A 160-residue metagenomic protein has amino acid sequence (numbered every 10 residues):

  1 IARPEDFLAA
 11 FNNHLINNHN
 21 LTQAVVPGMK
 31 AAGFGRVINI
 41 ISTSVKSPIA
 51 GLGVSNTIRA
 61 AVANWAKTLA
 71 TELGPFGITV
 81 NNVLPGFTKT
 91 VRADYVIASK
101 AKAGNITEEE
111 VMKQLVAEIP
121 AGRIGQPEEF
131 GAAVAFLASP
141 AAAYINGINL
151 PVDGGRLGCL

Functional and structural regions predicted by a protein language model:
I1-N20, F34, I38, S55 (+1 more regions): Catalytic Tyr-X3-Lys loop
A10, I38-V62, A66-P75, F87-T88: Catalytic loop of short-chain dehydrogenase/reductase
F11-N18, T22, A50, I58-R59 (+2 more regions): Short alpha-helix in the Rossmann-fold core of NAD(P)-dependent oxidoreductases
T22-Q23, K67: A short, exposed helix-loop element centered on a Lys and neighboring polar residues
P27, T71-E72, A143: Alpha-helical segment proximal to the catalytic Tyr-Lys
S47, V134-A135, N146-L160: Short C-terminal tail/terminal secondary-structure segment of NAD(P)H-dependent dehydrogenase/reductase domains
G74, T79, I145-G147: Short, small/polar-rich loop/turn modules that mediate ligand/substrate recognition or access, typified
G104-E108, I119-F130: A conserved structural motif in NAD(P)-dependent oxidoreductases
